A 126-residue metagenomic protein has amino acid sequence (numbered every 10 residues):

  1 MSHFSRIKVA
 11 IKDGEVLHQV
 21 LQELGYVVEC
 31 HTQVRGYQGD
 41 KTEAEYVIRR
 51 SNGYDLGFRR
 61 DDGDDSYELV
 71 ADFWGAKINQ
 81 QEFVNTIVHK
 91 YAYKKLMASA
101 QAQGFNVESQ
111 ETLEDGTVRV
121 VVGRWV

Functional and structural regions predicted by a protein language model:
M1-V126: Interaction-mediating elements
